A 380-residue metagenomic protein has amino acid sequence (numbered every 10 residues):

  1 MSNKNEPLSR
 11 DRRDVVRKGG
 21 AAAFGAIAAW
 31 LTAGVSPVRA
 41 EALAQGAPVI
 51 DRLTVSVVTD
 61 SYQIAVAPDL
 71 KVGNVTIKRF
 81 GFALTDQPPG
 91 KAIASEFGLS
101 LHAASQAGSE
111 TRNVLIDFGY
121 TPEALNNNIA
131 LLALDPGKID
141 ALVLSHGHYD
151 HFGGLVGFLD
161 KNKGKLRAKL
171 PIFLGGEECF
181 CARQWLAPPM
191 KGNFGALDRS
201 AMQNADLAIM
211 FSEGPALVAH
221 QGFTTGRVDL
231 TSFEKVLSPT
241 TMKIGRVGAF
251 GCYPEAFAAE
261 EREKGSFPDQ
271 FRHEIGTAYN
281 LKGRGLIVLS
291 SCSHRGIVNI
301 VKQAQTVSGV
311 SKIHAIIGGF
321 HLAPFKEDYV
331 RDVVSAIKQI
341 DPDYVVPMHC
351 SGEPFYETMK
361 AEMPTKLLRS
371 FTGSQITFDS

Functional and structural regions predicted by a protein language model:
M1-D11: N-terminal secretory signal peptides
G19-T32, P37-E110, T224-T231, K235-H273: Zn-dependent metallo-beta-lactamase
L53, A107-T111, A216-T224, N280-I287: Beta-strand-turn-beta hairpins that frame and shape the catalytic cleft of phosphate-ester-processing enzymes
T54-V58, V114-D117, G222-V228, L286-C292: Active-site-proximal beta-strand elements of phosphoester/diester hydrolases
P89-F97, S105-A141, V156-G157, G164 (+1 more regions): Pre-active-site segment of Zn-dependent metallo-hydrolases
D117, I129, H146, Q221 (+2 more regions): Divalent metal-coordination and catalytic microenvironments
D140-G214, G226-L237, K338-V345: Active-site HxH/HxHxD metal-binding segment of metal-dependent hydrolases
A141, H148-F152, P171, A256-S374: Cap/insert and terminal regions of metallo-dependent hydrolase folds
